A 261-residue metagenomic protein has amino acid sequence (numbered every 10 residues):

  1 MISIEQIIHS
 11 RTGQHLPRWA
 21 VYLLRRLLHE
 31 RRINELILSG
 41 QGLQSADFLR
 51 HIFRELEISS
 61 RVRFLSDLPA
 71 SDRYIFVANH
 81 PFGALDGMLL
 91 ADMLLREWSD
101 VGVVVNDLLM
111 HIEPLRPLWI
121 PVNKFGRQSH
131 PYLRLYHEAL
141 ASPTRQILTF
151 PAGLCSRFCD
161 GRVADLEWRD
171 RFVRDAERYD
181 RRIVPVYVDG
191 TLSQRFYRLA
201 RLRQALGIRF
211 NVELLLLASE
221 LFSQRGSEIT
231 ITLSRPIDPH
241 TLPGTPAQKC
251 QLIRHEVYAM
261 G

Functional and structural regions predicted by a protein language model:
M1-V77, G87-L89, R96-W98, R116: Membrane-anchoring hydrophobic helices of lipid-metabolizing enzymes
H51-E57, H80, N123-Q128, G161-R162: Short, flexible loop segments at the rims of nucleotide/cofactor-binding pockets, characterized by
R73-I75, T144-F150, R182: Residue-level preference for the first positions of well-ordered beta-strands
V77, L115-K124, A152-D160: Short, basic, glycine/proline-bearing loop/turn elements
L95, S99-S142: Conserved nucleotide-cofactor-binding alpha/beta core module
V104-N106, F150, V186-V188: Generic beta-sheet signal
G153, R157-L242: A cross-family acyltransferase "interaction/gating" segment
H240-G261: C-terminal/domain-terminus segments
